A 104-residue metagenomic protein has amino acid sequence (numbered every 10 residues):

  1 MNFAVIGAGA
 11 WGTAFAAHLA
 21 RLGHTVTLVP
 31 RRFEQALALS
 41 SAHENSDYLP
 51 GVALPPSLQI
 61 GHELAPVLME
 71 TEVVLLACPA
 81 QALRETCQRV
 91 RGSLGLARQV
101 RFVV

Functional and structural regions predicted by a protein language model:
M1-P50, Q59-H62, R89: NAD(P)+-binding Rossmann beta1-loop-alpha1 motif at the extreme N-terminus of oxidoreductases
L54, I60-M69, V73-V104: Rossmann-like NAD(P)(H) cofactor-binding subdomain of soluble oxidoreductases
